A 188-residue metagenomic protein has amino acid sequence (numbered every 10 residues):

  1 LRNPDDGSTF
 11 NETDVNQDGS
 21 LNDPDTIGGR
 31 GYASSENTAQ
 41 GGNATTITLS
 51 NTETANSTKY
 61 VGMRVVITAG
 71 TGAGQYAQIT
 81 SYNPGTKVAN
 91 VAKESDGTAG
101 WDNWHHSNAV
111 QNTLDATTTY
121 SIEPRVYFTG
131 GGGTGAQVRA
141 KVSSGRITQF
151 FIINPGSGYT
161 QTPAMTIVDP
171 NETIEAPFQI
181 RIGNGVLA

Functional and structural regions predicted by a protein language model:
L1-T45, T58-G70, T80, Q111-A188: Conserved, function-critical positions that sit in or immediately flank catalytic and ligand-binding motifs
A44-I47, G85: Alpha-helical and His/Cys-centered functional microenvironments
A73: Exposed loop/turn and edge beta-strand positions of beta-sandwich/beta-sheet ligand-binding modules
N83-A99, T148-F151: Short, solvent-exposed secondary-structure boundary/capping segments
